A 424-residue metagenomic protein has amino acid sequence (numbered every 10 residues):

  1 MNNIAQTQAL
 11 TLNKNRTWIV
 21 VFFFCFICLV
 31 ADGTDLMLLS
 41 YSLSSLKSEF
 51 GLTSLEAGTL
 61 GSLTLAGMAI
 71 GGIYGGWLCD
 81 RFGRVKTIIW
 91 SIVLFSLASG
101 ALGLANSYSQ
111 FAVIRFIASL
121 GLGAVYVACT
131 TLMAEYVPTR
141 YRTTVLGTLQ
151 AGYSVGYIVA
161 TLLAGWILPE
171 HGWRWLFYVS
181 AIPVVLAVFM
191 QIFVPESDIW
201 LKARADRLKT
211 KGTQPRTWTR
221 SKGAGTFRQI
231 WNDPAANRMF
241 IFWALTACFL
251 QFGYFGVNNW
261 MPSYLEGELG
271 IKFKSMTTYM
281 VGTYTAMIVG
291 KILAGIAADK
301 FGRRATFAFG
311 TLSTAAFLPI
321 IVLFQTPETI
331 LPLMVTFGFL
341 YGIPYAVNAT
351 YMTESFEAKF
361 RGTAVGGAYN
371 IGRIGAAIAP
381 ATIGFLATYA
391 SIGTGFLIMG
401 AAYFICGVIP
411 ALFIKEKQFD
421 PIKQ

Functional and structural regions predicted by a protein language model:
M1-T34: Cytosolic juxtamembrane N-terminal segment immediately preceding the first transmembrane helix of multi-pass
S40, P234-K291: Extracytoplasmic gate region of multi-pass secondary transporters
L46-K47, L78-C79, L163-H171, L265-E266 (+2 more regions): Interfacial helix-cap and linker-helix signal at transmembrane-aqueous boundaries of multi-pass secondary transporters
G51, G83, L104-Q110, P138 (+2 more regions): Helix-breaking motifs and short loop linkers at transmembrane-helix boundaries and internal kinks in secondary membrane
I70-N106, F301: Conserved MFS/SLC helix-loop-helix module at the cytosolic interface between two early adjacent transmembrane helices
I114-A151: Cytoplasmic helix-loop-helix junction between adjacent transmembrane helices in 12-TM secondary transporters
L149, Y153-I192: Helix-loop-helix hairpin linking two adjacent transmembrane segments in secondary transporters
A298-Y351: C-terminal transmembrane helical hairpin of 12-TM major facilitator-type secondary transporters
